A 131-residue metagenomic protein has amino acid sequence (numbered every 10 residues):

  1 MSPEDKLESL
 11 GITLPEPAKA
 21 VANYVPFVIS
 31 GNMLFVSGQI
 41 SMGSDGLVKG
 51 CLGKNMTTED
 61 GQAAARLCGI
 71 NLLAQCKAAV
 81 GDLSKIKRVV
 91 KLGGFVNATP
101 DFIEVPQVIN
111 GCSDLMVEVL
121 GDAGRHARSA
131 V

Functional and structural regions predicted by a protein language model:
M1-V131: Short, polar/acidic, helix-capping and beta-turn segments at strand->helix junctions that line the mouths
